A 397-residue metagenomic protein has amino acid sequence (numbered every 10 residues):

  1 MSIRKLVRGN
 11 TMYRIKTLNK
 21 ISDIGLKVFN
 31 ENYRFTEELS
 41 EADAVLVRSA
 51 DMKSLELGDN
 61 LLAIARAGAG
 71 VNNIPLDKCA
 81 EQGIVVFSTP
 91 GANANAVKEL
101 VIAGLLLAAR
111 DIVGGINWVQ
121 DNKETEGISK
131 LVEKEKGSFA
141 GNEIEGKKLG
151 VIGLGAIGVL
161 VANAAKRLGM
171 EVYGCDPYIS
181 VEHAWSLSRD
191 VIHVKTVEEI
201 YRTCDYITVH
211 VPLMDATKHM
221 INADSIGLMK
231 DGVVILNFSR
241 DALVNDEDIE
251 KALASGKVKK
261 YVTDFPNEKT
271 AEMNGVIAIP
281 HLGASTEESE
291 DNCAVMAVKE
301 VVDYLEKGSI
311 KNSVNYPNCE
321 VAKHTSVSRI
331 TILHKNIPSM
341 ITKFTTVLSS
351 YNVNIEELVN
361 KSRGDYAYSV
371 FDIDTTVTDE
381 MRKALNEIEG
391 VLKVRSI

Functional and structural regions predicted by a protein language model:
V7-T89, N222-L228, V234, N245 (+2 more regions): An N-terminal-biased, well-structured beta-alpha scaffold segment characteristic of Rossmann-like dinucleotide-binding
R8-G9, K53-L55, P177-K269, S285: Rossmann-like adenosine-cofactor binding region
P90-K148, N312-V314: Phosphate-binding beta-alpha-beta segment of Rossmann-like dinucleotide-binding domains, i.e., the NAD(P)
K98-N117, N163-M170, M296-S309, T345-S349 (+1 more regions): Oxidoreductase and adenylate-handling cofactor-binding alpha/beta cores
L154-G155: Glycine-rich Rossmann-fold phosphate-binding loop(s) that bind the pyrophosphate of adenine dinucleotide cofactors
G158-V159: N-terminal Rossmann-fold NAD(P) dinucleotide-binding loop
D231-H324, L333-K335, Y368, D372 (+1 more regions): Rossmann-like dinucleotide-binding domain for NAD(H)/NADP(H)
N315-I397: A conserved regulatory-domain signal marking ACT and ACT-like small-molecule sensing domains and adjacent regulatory
